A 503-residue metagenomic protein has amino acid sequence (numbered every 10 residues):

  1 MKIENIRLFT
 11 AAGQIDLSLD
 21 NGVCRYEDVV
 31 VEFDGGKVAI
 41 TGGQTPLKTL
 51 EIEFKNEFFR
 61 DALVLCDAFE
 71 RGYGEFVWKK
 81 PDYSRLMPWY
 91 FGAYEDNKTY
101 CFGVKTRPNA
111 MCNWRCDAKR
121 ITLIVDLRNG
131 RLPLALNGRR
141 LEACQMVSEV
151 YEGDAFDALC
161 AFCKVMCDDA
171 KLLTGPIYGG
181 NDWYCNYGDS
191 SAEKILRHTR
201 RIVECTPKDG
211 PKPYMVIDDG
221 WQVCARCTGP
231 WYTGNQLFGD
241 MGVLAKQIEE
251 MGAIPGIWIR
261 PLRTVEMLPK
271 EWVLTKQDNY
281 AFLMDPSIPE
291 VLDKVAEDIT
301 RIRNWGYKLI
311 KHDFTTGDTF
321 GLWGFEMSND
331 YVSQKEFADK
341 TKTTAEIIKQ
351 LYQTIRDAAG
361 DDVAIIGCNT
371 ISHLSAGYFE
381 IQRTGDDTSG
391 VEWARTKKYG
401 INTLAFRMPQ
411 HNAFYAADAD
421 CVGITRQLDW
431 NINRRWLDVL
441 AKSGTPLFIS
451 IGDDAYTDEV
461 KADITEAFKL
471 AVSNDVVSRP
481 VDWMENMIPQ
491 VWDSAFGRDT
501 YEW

Functional and structural regions predicted by a protein language model:
M1-I15, D475-E485, R498-W503: Non-catalytic C-terminal accessory domains or segments of carbohydrate-active enzymes
M1-P213, L309: Carbohydrate-recognition beta-sandwich/jelly-roll modules in extracellular/periplasmic carbohydrate-active proteins
D34-K37, L440-S443, F448, D482-W503: Carbohydrate-binding surface patches
W89, P211-R426, I432, V460-K461: Aromatic- and carboxylate-enriched substrate-binding clefts and catalytic-loop regions of carbohydrate-active enzymes
W183-C185, G220, Q427, G452: Short strand-loop junctions, especially beta-strand C-caps/beta-turns that link beta-sheets to coils or alpha-helices
A419, I451-Y456, R479-M484: Short coil/turn segments at secondary-structure boundaries
V439-D475: Catalytic cores of secreted or luminal carbohydrate-active enzymes
